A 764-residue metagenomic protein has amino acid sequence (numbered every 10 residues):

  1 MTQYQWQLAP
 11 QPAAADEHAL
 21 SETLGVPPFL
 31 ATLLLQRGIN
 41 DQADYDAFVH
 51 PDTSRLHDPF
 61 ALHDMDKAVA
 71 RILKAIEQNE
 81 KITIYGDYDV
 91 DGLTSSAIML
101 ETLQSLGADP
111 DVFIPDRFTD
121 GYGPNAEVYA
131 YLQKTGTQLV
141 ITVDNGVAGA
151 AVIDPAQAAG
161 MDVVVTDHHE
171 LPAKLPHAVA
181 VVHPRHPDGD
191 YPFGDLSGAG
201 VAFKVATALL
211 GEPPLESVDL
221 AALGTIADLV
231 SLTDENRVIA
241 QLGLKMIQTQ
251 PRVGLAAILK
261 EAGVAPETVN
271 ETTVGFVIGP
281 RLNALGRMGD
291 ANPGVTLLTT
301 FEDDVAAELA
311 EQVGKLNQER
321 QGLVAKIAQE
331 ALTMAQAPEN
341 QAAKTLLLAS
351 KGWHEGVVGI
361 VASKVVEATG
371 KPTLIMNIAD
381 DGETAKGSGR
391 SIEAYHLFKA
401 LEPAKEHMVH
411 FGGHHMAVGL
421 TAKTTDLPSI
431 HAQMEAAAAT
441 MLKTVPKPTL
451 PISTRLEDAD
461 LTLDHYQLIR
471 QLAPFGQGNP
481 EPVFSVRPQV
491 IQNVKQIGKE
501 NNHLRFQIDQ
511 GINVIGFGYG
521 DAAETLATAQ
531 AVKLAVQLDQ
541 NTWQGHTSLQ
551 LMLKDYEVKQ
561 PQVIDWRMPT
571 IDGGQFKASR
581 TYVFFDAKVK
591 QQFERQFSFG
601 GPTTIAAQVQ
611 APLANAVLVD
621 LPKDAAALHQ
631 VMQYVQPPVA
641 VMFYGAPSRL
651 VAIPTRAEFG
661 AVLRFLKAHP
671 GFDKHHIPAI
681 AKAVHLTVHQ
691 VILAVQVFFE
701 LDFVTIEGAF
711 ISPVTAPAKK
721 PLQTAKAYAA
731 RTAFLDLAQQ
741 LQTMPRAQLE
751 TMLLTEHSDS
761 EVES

Functional and structural regions predicted by a protein language model:
M1-A19, M744, L749-L754: Extreme N-terminal flexible tails
T2, A14, A19-L139, A159 (+3 more regions): Hydrophobic helix-and-loop "lid/oligomerization" segment in the mid-to-C-terminal part of catalytic domains
D87-Y88, P115-F118, N145-G146, H168-L171 (+5 more regions): Short, ordered loop/turn segments at secondary-structure junctions
Q104, R237-A306, A310-A328, S391-E393 (+4 more regions): Acidic, two-metal ion nucleic-acid-processing modules in DNA metabolism proteins
A130-A208, E216, T233: Active-site cavity-forming subdomains of large catalytic enzyme subunits
Q138-N145, A614-L621, L628: Acidic beta-strand-to-loop metal/phosphate-binding motif
A151-P155, V361, F593-R595, A627-Y634: A short acidic, amphipathic alpha-helical/loop segment
H177-A227, A626, Q630-Y634, P638-Y644 (+1 more regions): Short alpha-helices
